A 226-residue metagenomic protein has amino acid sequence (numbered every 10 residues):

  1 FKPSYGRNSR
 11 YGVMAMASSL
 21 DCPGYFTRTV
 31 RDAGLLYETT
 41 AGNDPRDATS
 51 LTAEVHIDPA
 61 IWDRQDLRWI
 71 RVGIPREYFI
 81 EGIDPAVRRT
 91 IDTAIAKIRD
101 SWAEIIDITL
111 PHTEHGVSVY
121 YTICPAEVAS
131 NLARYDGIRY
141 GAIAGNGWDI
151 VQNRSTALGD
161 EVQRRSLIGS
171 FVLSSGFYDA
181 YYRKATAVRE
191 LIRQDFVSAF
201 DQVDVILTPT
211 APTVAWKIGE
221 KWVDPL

Functional and structural regions predicted by a protein language model:
K2-R89, G147-Q152: A short helix-breaking turn/cap at a secondary-structure junction
P3-G6, Y25-R46, I80, A96-E104 (+6 more regions): Generic secondary-structure signature for well-ordered alpha-helical cores
T49-A53, S118-Y120, A144-W148, A180 (+3 more regions): Short, surface-exposed loop/helix-turn segments at secondary-structure junctions that function as lids/hinges flanking
I57-I61, I83-T109, G137, G141-A142 (+2 more regions): Acyltransferase
R64-G73, A126-R193: Short helix-loop capping/hinge segments that flank enzyme active sites or metal/cofactor-binding pockets
G73, A103-Y120: Short connector loops at secondary-structure junctions
E81, G141, S175, V214-A215: Short glycine-rich, flexible loops that bind phosphorylated cofactors or substrates
